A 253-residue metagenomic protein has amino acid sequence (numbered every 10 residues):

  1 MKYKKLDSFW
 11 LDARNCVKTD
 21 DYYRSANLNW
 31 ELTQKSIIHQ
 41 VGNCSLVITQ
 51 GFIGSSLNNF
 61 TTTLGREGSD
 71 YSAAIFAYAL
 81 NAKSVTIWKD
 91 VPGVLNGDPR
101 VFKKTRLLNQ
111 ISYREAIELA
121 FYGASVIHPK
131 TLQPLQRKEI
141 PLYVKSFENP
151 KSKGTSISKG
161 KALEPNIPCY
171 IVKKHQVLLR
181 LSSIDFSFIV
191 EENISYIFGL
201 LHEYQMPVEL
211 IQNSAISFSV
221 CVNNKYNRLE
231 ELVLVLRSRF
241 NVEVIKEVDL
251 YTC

Functional and structural regions predicted by a protein language model:
K2-I127, L132: Nucleotide/pyrophosphate-binding catalytic subdomain
Y3-K4, K138, Y204: Conserved dinucleotide-binding and phosphotransfer motif residues
D7-F9, S45-I48, T61-T62, K83-T86 (+9 more regions): Structural motif
V41-L57, L119-V144, L179-N193, I245-C253: Electropositive, surface-exposed helix/loop patches at the edges of structured domains that serve as adaptable
F76-A82, Q136-K138, V144, P150 (+1 more regions): Structural preference for solvent-exposed beta-strand-turn elements and adjacent flexible terminal/loop segments within
S112-K159, L163-R180: A conserved active-site cap/scaffold subdomain adjacent to cofactor or substrate pockets
T155-C253: A conserved regulatory-domain signal marking ACT and ACT-like small-molecule sensing domains and adjacent regulatory
